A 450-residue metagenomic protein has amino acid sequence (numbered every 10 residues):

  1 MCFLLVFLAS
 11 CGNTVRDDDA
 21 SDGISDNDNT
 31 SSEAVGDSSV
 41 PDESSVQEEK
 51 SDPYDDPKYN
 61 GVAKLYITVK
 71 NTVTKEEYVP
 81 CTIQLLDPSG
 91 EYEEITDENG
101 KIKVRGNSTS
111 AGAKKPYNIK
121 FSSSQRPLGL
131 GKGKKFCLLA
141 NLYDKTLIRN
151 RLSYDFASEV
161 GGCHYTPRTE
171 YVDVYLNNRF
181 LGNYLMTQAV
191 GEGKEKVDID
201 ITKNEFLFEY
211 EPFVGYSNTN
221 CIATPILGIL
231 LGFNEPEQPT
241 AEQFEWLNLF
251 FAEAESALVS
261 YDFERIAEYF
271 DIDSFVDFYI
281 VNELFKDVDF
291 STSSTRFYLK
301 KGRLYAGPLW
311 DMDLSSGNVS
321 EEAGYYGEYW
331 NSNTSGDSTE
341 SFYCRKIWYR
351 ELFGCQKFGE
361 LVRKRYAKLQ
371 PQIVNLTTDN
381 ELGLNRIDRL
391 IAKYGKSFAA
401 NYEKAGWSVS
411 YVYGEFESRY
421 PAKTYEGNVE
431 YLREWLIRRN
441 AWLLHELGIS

Functional and structural regions predicted by a protein language model:
L8-S10: C-terminal motif of bacterial Sec signal peptides marking the signal peptidase cleavage site
G12-D19: Bacterial lipoprotein signal-peptidase II cleavage site
D19-A63: Post-signal peptide N-terminal segment of mature Sec-exported envelope proteins
E48-L152: Conserved NTP-binding catalytic cores of kinases and kinase-like/nucleotidyltransferase enzymes across multiple kinase
V73, G106-S108, G112-A113, E235-T292 (+1 more regions): Middle-to-C-terminal accessory/interaction subdomains
Q125-R126, A140-L142, G162-P167, R179-I280 (+1 more regions): Internal "kinase-insert"/substrate-recognition segments embedded within catalytic cores of ATP-dependent enzymes
L130-K132, R149-R151, Y184-M186, G193-D200 (+4 more regions): Short, solvent-exposed loop/turn and secondary-structure capping segments
L142-N177: A conserved helix-loop-beta module that forms one wall/lid of the active-site cleft in ATP-utilizing catalytic domains
